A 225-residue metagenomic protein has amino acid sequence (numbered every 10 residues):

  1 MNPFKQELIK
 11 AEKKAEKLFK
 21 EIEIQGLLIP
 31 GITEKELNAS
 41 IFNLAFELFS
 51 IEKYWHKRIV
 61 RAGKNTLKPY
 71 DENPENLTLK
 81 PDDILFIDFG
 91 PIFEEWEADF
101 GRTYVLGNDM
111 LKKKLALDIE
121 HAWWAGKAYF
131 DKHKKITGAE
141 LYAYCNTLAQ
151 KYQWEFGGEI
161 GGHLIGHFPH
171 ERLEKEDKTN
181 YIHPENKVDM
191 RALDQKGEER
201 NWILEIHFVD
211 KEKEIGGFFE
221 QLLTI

Functional and structural regions predicted by a protein language model:
M1-I225: Active-site neighborhoods and metal-handling regions in enzymes and metal-associated proteins
